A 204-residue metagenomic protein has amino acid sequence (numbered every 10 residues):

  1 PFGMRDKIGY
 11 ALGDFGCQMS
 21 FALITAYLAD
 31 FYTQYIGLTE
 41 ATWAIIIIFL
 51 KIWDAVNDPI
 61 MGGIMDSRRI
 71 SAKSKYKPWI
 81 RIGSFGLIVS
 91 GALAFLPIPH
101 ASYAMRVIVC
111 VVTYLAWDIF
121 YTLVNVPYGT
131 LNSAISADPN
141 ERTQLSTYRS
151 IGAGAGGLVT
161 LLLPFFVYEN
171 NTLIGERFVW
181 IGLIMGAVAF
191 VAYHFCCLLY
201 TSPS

Functional and structural regions predicted by a protein language model:
P1-S202: Membrane-embedded alpha-helical bundles of multi-pass transporters/translocases, especially carrier/permease families
